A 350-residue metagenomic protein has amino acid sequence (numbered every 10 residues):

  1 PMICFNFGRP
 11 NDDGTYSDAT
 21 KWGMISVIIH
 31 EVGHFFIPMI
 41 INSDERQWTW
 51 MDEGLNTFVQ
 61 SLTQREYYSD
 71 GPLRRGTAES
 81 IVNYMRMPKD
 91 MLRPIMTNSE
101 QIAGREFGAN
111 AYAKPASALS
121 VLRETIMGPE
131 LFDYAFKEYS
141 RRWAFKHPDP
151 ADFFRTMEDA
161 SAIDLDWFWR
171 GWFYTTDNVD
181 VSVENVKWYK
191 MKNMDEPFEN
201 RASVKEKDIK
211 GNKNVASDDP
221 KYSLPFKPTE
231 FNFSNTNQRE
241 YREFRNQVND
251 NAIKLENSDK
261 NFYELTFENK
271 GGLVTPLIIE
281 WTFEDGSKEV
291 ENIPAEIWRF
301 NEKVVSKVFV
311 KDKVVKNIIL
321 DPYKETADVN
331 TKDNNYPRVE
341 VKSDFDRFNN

Functional and structural regions predicted by a protein language model:
P1-F35, M39-M51, L55-V59, T63-Y68 (+2 more regions): Juxtacatalytic substrate-recognition/specificity segment
M2, E53-M127, W143, F173: Acidic/His/Gly-enriched intrinsically disordered linker/tail segments that often contain short helix/coil "MoRF-like"
D12-A19, R46-Q47, R105-N110, R142-F145 (+3 more regions): Short, contiguous acidic/charged loop-to-helix segments that flank catalytic cores in large enzymes
K21, I25-I29, W48-E53, R74 (+9 more regions): Active-site-proximal structural scaffolding
G108-N200, V204-N212, L224: Amphipathic alpha-helical substructures
D166, V179-D321: Beta-strand-rich binding/interaction modules
V183, V339-N350: Low-complexity, Pro/Ser/Thr- and charge-rich linker/hinge segments at domain boundaries
P322-N334: Short acidic/polar inter-strand loop motif in beta-rich domains
